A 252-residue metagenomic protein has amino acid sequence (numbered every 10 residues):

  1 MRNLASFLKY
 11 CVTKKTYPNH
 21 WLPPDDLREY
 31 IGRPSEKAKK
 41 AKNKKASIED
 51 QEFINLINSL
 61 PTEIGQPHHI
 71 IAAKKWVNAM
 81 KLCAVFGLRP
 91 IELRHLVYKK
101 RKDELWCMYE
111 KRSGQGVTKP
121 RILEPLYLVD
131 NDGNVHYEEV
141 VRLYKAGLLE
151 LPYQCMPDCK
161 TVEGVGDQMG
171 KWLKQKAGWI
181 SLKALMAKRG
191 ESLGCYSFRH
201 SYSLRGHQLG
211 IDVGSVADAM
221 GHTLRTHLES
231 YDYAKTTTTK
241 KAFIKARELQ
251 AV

Functional and structural regions predicted by a protein language model:
M1-I31, R89: N-terminal DNA-binding recognition helix of tyrosine site-specific recombinases/integrases
R33-A38, K44-P90, R94: Basic, Lys/Arg- and aromatic-enriched nucleic-acid-binding interface segment
F53, L123-F198, Y202: Active-site/catalytic core of tyrosine-dependent DNA strand-transfer enzymes
K81, V85, E92, Y196-H222: C-terminal catalytic core of tyrosine-transesterase DNA break-rejoin enzymes
H95-E139: Conserved tyrosine-mediated DNA breakage-rejoining catalytic core shared by Y-recombinases
K99-W106, I211-S230: Short, polar N-cap/turn motifs at the start of nucleic acid-interacting alpha helices
R112-Q115, M220-K245: Catalytic-site neighborhood detector that most strongly recognizes the C-terminal catalytic loop/helix of tyrosine
K245-V252: Intrinsically disordered, low-complexity basic tails/linkers immediately adjacent to helix-turn-helix/homeobox/MYB/SANT
